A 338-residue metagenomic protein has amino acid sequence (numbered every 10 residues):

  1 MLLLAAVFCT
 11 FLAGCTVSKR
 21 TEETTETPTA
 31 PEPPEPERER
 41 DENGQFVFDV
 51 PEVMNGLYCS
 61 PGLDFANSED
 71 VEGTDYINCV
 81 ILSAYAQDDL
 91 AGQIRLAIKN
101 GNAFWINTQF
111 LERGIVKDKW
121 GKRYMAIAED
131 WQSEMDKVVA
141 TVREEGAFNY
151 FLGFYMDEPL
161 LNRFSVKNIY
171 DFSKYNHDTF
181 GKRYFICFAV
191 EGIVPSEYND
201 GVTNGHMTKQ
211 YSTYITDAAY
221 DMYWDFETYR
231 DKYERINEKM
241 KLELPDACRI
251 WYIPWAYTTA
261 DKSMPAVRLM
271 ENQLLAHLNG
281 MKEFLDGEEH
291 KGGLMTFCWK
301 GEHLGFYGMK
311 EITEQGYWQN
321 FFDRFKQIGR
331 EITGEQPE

Functional and structural regions predicted by a protein language model:
M1-L2: Bacterial N-terminal signal peptides that target proteins for export
L12-G14: C-terminal motif of bacterial Sec signal peptides marking the signal peptidase cleavage site
T16-S18: Bacterial signal peptide processing site
E22-E37: N-terminal, intrinsically disordered, polar/charged segments of Gram-positive cell-envelope systems that serve as
P33-E338: Glycan-processing catalytic domains of CAZymes
